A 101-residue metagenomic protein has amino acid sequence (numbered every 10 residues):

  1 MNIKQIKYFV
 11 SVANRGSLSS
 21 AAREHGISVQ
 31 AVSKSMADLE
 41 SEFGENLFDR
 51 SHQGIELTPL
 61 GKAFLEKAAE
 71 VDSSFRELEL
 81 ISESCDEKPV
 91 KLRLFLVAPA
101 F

Functional and structural regions predicted by a protein language model:
V10-G26: Short helix-boundary/capping micro-motifs
S17-L18, M36, R50: Helix-turn-helix DNA-binding elements, focusing on the entry/boundary residues of the two helices that contact DNA
R23-E24, S41, K62: Alpha-helical residues within the helix-turn-helix
S28, S35-D38: Residues within the DNA-recognition helix of helix-turn-helix
Q30, E87-F101: N-terminal winged-helix
E40-L57: A short LG(V/I)-centered, amphipathic sequence patch enriched for acidic residue(s) preceding the LG motif
E42-F43, F64-D86: Alpha-helical linker/hinge and terminal dimerization helices associated with HTH transcriptional regulators
